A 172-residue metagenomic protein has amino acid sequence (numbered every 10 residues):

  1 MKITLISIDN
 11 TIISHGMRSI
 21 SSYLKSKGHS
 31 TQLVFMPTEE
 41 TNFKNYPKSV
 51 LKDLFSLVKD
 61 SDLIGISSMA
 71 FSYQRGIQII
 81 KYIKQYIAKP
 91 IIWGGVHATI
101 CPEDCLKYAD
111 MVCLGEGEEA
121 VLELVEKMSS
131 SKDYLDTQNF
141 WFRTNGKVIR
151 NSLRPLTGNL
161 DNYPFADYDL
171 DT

Functional and structural regions predicted by a protein language model:
M1-L5, G16: Generic start-of-chain signal for non-secretory N-termini
K2, D9, Y23, Q32-T157: Glycine-rich beta-alpha loop elements in corrinoid/cobalamin-binding modules across cobalamin-dependent enzymes
N10-M17: Glycine- and acidic-residue-enriched helix-capping/strand-helix junction motifs
M17, L153-R154, Y163: Short aromatic-enriched loop/helix-cap "lid" or pocket-rim segments at secondary-structure transitions that line
M17-Y23: Short amphipathic alpha-helix
G28: Short glycine-rich hinge loops at helix-strand junctions in the catalytic core of two-component histidine kinases
D161-T172: Radical SAM [4Fe-4S] cluster-binding motif and immediate context
